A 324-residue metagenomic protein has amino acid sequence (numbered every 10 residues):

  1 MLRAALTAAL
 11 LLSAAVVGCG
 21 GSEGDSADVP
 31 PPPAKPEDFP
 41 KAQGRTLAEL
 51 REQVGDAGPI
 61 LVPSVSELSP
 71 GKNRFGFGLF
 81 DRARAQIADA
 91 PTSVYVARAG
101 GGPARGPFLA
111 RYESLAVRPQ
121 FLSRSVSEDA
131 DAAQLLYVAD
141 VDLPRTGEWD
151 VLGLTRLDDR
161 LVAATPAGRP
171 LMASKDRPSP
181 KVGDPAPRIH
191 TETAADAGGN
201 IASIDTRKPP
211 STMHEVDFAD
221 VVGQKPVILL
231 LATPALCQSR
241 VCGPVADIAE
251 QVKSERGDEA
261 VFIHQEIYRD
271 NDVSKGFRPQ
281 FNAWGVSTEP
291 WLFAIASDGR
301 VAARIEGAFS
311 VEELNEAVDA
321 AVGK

Functional and structural regions predicted by a protein language model:
M1-V17: Sec-dependent bacterial lipoprotein signal peptides
C19-E23: Bacterial signal peptide processing site
G24-E148, L152-I201: Contiguous segments within soluble domain cores/interaction surfaces
R84, G100-G101, I295-A302: Short, glycine-anchored, charge-dense loop/turn motifs used at functional sites
K175-P180, P185-P187, A195-G198, V301-K324: Thiol-/selenol-based redox modules, centered on thioredoxin-like and closely related oxidoreductase domains
N200-D205, P210, D217-Q238: Short active-site neighborhood of thiol/selenol oxidoreductases, capturing the structured segment around
S239-R256: Typically the conserved alpha-helix immediately C-terminal to a functionally engaged Cys/Sec in thioredoxin-like
H264-E289, A294-V301, D319-V322: Thioredoxin-like thiol-disulfide oxidoreductase module
